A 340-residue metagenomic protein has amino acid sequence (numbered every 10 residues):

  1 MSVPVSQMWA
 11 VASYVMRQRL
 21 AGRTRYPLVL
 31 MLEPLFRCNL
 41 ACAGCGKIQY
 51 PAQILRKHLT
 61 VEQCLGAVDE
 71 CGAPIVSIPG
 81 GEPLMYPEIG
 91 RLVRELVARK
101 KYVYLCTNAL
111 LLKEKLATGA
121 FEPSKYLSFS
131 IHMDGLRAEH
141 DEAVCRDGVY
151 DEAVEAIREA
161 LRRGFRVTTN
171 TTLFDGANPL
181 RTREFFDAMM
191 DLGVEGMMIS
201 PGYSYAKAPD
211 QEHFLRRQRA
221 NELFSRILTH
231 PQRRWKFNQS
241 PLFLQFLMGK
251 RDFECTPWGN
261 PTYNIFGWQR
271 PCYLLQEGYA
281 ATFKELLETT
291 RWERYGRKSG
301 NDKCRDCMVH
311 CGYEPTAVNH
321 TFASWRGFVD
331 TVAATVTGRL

Functional and structural regions predicted by a protein language model:
S2-G119, P123-K125, R216, H320 (+1 more regions): Conserved alpha-helical substructure of the radical SAM core
Y50, G81, D134, G202 (+1 more regions): Flexible loop residues that form catalytic and substrate-binding hotspots at small-molecule/glycan-binding clefts
A52, M85, K113, A138 (+3 more regions): Generic structural signal for helix capping and beta-alpha/helix-loop junctions
L59-T60, P123, S130-D134, E142-N260 (+3 more regions): Radical SAM enzyme [4Fe-4S]-AdoMet core and its adjacent flexible, acidic and glycine-rich loops/tails across
C64, A220, F283-L286: Hydrophobic/aromatic residues in well-formed alpha-helices
K236-A333: Accessory C-terminal segments flanking Radical SAM cores
